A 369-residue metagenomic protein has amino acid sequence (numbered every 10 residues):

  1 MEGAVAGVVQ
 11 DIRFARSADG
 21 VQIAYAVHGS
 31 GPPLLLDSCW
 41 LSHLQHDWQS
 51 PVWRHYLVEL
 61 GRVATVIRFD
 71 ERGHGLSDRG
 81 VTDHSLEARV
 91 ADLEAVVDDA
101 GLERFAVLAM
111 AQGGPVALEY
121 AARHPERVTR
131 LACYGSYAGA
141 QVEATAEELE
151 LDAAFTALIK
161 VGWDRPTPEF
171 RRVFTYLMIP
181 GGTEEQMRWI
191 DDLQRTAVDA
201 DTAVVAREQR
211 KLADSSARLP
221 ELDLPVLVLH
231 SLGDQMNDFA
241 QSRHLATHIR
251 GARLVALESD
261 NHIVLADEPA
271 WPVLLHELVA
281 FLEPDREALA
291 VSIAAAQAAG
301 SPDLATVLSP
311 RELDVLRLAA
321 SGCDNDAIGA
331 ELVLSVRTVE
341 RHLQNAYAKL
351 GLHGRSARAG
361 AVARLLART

Functional and structural regions predicted by a protein language model:
F14-D78: Conserved HGGG/HGGXW glycine-rich cap/lid loop of the alpha/beta-hydrolase fold
E87-F105: Conserved acidic catalytic loop of the alpha/beta-hydrolase fold
E103-A146: Conserved hydrolase catalytic core segment
Y134-D192, A200-R207: Helix-rich cap/lid subdomain of alpha/beta-hydrolase
L222, V228-H230, D234: Short beta-strand/loop motif that positions the catalytic acidic residue of the alpha/beta-hydrolase fold
A252-A298: Catalytic active-site module of serine/aspartate enzymes centered on a nucleophile-bearing elbow/loop
A288-R317: Regulatory hinge/linker segments at domain boundaries that couple sensory/effector modules to output domains
A348-T369: Basic, Lys/Arg-enriched C-terminal extension of HTH/homeodomain DNA-binding domains
